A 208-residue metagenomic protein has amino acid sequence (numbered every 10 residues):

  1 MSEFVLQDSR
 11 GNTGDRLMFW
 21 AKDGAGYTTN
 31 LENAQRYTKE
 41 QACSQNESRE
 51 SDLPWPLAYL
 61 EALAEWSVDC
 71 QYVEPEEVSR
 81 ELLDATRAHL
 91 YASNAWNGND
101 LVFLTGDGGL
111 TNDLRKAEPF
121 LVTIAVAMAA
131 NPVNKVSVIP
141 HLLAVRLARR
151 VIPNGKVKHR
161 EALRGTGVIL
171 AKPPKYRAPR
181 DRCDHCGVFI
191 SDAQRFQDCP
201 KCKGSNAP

Functional and structural regions predicted by a protein language model:
M1-D8, K158-A162: SH3-family beta-barrel domains
E3-T29, R87-D113: Short aromatic-glycine-(Arg/Gly/Cys) micro-motifs in beta-strand/loop hairpins
G26-L53, G106-L142: A short, charged, amphipathic alpha-helix used as a generic interaction element across diverse proteins
Q45-E74, V126-K175: Short, mixed-charge low-complexity intrinsically disordered segments
A85-A92, R180-C186: Disulfide-bonded cysteine-rich modules in secreted/extracellular proteins, activating on the conserved Cys frameworks
Y176-C183, R195-F196: Residues immediately within or flanking Cys/His clusters that coordinate Zn2+ in small zinc-binding modules
C183-F189, C202-S205: Short Cys/His-rich metal-coordination motifs, predominantly Zn2+-binding knuckles/fingers
A193-A207: Cysteine-rich micro-motifs
